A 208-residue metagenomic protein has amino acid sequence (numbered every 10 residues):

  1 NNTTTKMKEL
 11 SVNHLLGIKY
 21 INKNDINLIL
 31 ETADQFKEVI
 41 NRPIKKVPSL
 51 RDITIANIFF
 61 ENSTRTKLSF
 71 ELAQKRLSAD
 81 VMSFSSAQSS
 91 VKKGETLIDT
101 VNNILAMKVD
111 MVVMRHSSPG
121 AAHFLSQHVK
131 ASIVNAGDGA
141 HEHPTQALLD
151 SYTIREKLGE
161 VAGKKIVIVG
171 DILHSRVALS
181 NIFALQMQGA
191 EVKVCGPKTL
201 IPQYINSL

Functional and structural regions predicted by a protein language model:
N1-N2: Intrinsic-disorder-associated, low-complexity terminal segments enriched in Asp/Asn/His/Tyr and depleted of Lys/Arg
K6-L72: Positively charged, low-complexity intrinsically disordered leader regions
I21, T32-V39, L77, M107 (+3 more regions): Change "in soluble alpha/beta enzymes" to "in soluble alpha/beta proteins
D25-Q35, N103, F124, L149-E156 (+2 more regions): Alpha-helical scaffold segments in soluble metabolic enzymes
T32-A33, R115-S117, A136-D138, V169-I172 (+1 more regions): Fold-independent oxyanion-binding glycine-rich loops and adjacent beta-strand/coil segments at enzyme active sites
A33-F36, V129, L208: Alpha-helix boundary/capping residues
I44-R155: Phosphate/diphosphate ligand-binding glycine-rich loop within oxidoreductases
F60-A73, E156-L208: Glycine-rich phosphate/diphosphate-binding loop of Rossmann-like nucleotide-binding domains
